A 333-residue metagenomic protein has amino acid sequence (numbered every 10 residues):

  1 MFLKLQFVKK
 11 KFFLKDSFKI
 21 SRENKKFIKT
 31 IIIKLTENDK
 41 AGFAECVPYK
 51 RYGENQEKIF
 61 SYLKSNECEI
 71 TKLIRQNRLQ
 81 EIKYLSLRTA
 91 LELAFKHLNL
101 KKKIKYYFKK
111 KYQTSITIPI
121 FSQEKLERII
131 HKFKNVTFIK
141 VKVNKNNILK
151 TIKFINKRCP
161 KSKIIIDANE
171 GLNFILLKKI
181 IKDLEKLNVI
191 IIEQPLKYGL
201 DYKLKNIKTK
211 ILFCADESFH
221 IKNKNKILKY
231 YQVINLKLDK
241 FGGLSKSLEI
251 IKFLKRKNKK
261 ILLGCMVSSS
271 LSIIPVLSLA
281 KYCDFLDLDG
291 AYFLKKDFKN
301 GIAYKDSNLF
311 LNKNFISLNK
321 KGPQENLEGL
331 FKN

Functional and structural regions predicted by a protein language model:
M1-I164, G171-I175, D183-K186, N300-N333: N-terminal capping/lid subdomain adjacent to the active-site entrance of alpha/beta enzymes
V141, N146-I274, A280, K295-D306: Catalytic core of soluble alpha/beta enzymes
D284-D287: Short helix/strand-capping turn motifs
A291: Active-site cofactor/co-catalyst pockets and adjacent glycine-rich loops in catalytic enzymes
